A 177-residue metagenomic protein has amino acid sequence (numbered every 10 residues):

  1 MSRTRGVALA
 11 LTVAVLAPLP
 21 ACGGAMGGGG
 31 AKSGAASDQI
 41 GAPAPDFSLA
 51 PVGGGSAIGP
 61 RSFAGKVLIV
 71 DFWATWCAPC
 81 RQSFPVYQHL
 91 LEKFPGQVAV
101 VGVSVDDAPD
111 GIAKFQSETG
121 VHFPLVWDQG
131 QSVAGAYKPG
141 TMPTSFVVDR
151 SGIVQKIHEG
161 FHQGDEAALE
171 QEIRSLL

Functional and structural regions predicted by a protein language model:
M1-A50, K156, A167-L177: N-terminal targeting signals for export/organelle localization
D38-G41, D46-L68: A short beta-strand-turn-helix
A64-K66, G96, V121-H122, P139: Active-site acidic short loop of glycosyltransferases
K66-L68, F72-W76, T141: Short pre-active-site segment immediately N-terminal to redox-active cysteine/selenocysteine motifs in thiol-based
I69-D71, G102, F146-V147: Hydrophobic beta-strand core positions in alpha/beta domains
R81-T119, Q129-A136: Structural microenvironment flanking redox-active thiols in thiol-disulfide oxidoreductases
K114-H122, D128-S175: Thiol/disulfide oxidoreductase modules built on the thioredoxin-like
